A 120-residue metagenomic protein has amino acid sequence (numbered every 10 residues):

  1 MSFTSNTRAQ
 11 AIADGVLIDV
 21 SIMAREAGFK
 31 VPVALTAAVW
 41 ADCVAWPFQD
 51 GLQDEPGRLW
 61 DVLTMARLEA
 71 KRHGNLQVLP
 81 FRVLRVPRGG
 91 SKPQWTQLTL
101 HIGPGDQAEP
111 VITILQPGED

Functional and structural regions predicted by a protein language model:
M1-N75: N-terminal "domain-start" segment
C43-E119: Functional cores of ribonucleases/endoribonucleases
